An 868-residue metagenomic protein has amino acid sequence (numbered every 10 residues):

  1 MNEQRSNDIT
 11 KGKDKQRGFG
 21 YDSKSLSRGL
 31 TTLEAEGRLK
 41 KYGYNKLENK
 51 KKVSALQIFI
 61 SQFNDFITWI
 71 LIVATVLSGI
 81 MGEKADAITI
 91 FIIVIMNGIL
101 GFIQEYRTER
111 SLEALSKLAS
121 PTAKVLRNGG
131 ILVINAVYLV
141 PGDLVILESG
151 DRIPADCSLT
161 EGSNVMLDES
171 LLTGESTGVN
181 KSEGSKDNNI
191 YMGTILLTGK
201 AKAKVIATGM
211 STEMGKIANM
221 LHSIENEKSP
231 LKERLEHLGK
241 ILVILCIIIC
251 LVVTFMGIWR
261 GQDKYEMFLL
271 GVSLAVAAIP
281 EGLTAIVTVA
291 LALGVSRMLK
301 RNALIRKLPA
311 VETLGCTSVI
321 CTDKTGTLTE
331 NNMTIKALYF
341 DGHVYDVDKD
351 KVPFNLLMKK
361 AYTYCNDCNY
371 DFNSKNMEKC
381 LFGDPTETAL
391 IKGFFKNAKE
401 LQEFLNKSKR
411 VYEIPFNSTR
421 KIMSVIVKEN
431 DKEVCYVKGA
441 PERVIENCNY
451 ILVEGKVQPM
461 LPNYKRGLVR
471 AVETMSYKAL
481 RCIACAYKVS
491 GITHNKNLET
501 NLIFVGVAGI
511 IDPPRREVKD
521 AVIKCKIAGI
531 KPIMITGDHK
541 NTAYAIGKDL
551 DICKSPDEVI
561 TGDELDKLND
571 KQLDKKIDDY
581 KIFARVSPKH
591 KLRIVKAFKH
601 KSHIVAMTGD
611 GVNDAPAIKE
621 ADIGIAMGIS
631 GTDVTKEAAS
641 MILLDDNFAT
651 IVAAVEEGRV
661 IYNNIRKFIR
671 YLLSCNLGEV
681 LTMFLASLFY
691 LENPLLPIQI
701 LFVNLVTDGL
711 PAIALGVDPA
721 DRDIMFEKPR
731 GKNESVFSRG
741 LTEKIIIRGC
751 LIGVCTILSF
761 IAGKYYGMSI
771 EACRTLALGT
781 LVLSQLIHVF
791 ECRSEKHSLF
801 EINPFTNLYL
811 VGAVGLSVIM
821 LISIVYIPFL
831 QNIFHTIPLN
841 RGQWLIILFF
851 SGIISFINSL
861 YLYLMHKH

Functional and structural regions predicted by a protein language model:
M1-K728, E734-F737, C750, I761-Y765 (+2 more regions): Conserved cytosolic headpiece of P-type ATPases
M358, A772-C773: Alpha-helical scaffolds flanking conserved acidic
T707, I752-G753, T775-V789: Generic alpha-helical transmembrane segments
K744-S759: Alpha-helical transmembrane segments of multi-pass integral membrane proteins
Y766-A772: Membrane-helix interface and helix-disruption motif detector
C792: A C-terminal functional module that forms or caps the active site or interfaces directly with catalytic machinery
